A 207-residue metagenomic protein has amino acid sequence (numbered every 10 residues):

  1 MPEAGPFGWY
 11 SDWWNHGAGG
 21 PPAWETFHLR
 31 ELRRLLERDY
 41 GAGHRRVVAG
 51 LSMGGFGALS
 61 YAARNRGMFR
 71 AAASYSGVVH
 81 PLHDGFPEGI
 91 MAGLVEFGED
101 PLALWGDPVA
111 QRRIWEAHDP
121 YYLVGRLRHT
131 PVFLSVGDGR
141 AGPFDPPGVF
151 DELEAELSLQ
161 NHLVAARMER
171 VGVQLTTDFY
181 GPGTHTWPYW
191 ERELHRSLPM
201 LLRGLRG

Functional and structural regions predicted by a protein language model:
M1-G207: Non-catalytic cap/lid and distal C-terminal segments of serine-dependent acyl enzymes
